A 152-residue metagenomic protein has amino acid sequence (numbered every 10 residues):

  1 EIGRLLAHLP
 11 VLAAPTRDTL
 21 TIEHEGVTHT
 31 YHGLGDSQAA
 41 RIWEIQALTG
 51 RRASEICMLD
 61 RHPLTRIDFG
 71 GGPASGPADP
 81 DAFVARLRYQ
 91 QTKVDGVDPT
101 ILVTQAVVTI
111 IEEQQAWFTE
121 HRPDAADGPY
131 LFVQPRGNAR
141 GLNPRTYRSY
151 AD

Functional and structural regions predicted by a protein language model:
E1-D152: Extended accessory and catalytic-adjacent subdomains in large enzymes
